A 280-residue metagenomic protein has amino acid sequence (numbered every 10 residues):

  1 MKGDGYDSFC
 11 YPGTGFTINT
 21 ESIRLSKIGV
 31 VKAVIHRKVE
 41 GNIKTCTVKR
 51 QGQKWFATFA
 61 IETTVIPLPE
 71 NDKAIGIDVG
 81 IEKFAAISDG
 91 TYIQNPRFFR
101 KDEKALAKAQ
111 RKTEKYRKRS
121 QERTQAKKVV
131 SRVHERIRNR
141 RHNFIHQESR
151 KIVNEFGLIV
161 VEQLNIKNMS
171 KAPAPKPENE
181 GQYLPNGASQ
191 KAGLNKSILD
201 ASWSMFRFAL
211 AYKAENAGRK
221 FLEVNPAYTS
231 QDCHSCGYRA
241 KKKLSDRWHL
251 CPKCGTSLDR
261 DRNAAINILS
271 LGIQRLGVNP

Functional and structural regions predicted by a protein language model:
M1-K49, L184, Q190, K196 (+1 more regions): Acidic carboxylate diad motif detector
V39-N42, R50-P280: Positively charged, helix-rich recognition surfaces that bind polyanionic ligands
